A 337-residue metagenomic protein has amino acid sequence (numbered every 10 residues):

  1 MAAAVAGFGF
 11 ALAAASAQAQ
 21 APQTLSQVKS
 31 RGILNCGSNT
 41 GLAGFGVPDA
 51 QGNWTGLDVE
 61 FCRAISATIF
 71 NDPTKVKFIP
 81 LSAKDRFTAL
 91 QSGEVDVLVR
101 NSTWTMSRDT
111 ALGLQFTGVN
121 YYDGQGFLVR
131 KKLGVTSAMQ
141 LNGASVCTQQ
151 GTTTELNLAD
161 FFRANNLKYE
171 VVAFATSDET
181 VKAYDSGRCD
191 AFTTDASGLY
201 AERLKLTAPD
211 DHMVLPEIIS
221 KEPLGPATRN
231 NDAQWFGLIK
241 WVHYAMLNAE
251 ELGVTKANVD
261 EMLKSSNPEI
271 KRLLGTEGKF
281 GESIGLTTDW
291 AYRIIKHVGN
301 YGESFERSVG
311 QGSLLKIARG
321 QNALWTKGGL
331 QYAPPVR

Functional and structural regions predicted by a protein language model:
A2-A13: Bacterial N-terminal signal peptides
A19-V99, L286, Y301, G328: Extracytoplasmic small-molecule ligand-binding "clamshell" domains of the periplasmic binding protein/Venus flytrap
A21-Q23, V76-T88, L133, V171-S186: Short helix-initiation/N-cap motifs at beta->coil->alpha
S26, V59-A67, T88, S92 (+6 more regions): Solvent-exposed, polar/charged alpha-helical surfaces in well-ordered, non-transmembrane soluble domains, broadly
K29-I33, S66-N71, Q91-V95, K132-L133 (+8 more regions): Sec-exported extracytoplasmic/periplasmic mature domains
N35-G44, W54-I69, T103, D123-E179: Bilobed "Venus flytrap"/periplasmic-binding protein-like clamshell domains and structurally analogous long
E60-R63, A67-I69, K132-V135, M139 (+7 more regions): Extended ligand-binding regions for polar small-molecule ligands
R63, A67, N71, K75-Q140 (+2 more regions): Acidic, polar ligand-binding/catalytic clefts
